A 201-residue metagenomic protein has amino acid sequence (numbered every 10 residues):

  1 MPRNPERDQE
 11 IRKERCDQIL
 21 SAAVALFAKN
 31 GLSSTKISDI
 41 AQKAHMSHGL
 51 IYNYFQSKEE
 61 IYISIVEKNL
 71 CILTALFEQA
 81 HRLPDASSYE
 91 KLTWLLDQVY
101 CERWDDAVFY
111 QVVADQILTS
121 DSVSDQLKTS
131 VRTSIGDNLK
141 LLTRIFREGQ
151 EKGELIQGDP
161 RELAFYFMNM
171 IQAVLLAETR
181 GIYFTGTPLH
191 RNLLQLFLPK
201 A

Functional and structural regions predicted by a protein language model:
M1-E14: N-terminal intrinsically disordered/low-complexity leader segments
M1-R3, W94-C101, K140-K152, M168-A201: C-terminal peripheral helix-coil segments that are non-catalytic and often amphipathic
R15-V24, I40, I65-N69, L73 (+1 more regions): Generic hydrophobic, amphipathic alpha-helix propensity
Q18, L26-E60, S64: Helix-turn-helix
K29-S33, D106, K152: Short coil/turn segments at alpha/beta junctions that flank glycine-rich nucleotide-binding fingerprints
S64, K68, E78-D105, L163-F167 (+1 more regions): Hydrophobic alpha-helical connector segments
C71-T74, E78, V123-E151, R161-F165: Amphipathic alpha-helical packing segments from all-alpha helical-bundle domains
R103-D125: Amphipathic alpha-helical segments used for helix-helix packing
